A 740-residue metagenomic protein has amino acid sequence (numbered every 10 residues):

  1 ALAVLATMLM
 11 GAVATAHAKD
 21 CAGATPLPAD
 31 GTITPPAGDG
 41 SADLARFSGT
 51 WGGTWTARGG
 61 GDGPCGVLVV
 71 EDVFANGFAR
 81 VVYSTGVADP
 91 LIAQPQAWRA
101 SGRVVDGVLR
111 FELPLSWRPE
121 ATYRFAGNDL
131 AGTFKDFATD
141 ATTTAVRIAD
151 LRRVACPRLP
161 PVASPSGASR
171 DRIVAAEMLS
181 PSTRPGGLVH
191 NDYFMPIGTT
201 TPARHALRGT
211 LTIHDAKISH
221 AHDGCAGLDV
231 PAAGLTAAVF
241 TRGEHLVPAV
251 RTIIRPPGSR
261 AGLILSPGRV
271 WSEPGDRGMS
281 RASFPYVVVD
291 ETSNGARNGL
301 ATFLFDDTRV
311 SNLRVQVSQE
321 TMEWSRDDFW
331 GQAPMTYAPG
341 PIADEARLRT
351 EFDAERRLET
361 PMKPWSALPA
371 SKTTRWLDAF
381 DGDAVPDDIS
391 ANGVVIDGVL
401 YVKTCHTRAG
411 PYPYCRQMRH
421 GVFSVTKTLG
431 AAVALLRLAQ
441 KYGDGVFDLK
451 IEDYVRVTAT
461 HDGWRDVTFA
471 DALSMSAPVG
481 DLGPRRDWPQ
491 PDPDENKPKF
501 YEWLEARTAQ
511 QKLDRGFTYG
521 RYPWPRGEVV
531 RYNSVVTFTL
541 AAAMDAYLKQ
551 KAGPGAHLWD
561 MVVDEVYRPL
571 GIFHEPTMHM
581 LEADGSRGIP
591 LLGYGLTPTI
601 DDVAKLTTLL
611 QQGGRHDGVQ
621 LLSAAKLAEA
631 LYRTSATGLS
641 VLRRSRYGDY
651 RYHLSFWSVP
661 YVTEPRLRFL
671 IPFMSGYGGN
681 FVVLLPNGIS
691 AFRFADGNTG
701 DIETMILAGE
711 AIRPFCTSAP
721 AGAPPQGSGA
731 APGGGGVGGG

Functional and structural regions predicted by a protein language model:
K19-R153: Central antiparallel beta-sheet cores of small beta-barrel/beta-sandwich binding domains
V154-N298: Noncatalytic N-terminal accessory/assembly modules of large enzymes
L159-T183, D192, Q440-G480, T518-P523 (+1 more regions): Active-site helix/loop module of the DD-peptidase/beta-lactamase fold, centered on the serine-lysine SxxK catalytic
L304, P369-Y414, V682, S690-A691: A short, well-structured edge-of-sheet supersecondary motif
A367-N392, T460-I572, I600-A604, L609-Q612: Active-site-adjacent helix/loop patches that line small-molecule binding or acyl-intermediate pockets
G421-V446, A472, L540-M544, V603-L606 (+1 more regions): Active-site SXXK
A432, V535-A546, Y594-H616, N680-D696: Active-site-proximal alpha-helical segments within enzyme catalytic domains
H574-L581, Y632-F694: Active-site Gly/Thr loop motif
